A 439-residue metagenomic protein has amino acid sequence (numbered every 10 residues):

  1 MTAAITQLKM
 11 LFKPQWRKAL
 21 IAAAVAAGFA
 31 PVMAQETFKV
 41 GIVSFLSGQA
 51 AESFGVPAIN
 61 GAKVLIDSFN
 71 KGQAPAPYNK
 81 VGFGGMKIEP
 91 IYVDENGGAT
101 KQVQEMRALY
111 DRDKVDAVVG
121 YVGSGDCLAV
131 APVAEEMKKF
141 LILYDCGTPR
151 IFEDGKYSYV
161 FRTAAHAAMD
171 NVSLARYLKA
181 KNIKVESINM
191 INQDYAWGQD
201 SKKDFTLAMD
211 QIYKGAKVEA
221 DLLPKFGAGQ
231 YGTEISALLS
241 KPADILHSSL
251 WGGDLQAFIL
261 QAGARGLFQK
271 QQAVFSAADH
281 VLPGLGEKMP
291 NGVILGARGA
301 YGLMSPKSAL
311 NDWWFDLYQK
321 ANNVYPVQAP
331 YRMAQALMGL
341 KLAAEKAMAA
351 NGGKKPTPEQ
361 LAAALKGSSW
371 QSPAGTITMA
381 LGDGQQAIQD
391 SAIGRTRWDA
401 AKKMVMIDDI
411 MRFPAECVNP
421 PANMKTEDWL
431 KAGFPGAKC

Functional and structural regions predicted by a protein language model:
T2-L20: Bacterial N-terminal signal peptides that target proteins for export
F29-A34: Sec/Tat signal peptide C-region and signal peptidase I cleavage site
G41-L65, V93-A99, V122-G123, I191-D200 (+2 more regions): Extracytoplasmic "Venus flytrap"
I59-P90, D210-A216: Signal peptide-proximal N-terminal region of secreted/periplasmic/extracellular or secretory-lumen proteins
N60, T100, V115-L222, K270-G296: Extracytoplasmic ligand/sensor domains, especially the bilobed periplasmic-binding protein
I91-D116, A180, Q230-P242: Short, well-structured alpha-helical segments in soluble
A262-Q335, E345-N351, M406-A437: Extracellular/periplasmic periplasmic-binding protein-like sensory domains
S369-C439: Solvent-exposed, acidic/polar segments of extracytosolic/periplasmic ligand-binding ectodomains
